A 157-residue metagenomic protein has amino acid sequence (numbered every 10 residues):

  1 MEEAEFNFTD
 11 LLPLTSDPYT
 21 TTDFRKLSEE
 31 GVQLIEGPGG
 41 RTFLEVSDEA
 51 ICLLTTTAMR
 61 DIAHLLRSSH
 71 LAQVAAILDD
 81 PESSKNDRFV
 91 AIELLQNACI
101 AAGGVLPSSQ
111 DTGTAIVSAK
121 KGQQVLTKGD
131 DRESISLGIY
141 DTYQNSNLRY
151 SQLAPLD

Functional and structural regions predicted by a protein language model:
M1-D157: Non-transmembrane, aqueous-exposed alpha-helical and coiled segments at domain scale
